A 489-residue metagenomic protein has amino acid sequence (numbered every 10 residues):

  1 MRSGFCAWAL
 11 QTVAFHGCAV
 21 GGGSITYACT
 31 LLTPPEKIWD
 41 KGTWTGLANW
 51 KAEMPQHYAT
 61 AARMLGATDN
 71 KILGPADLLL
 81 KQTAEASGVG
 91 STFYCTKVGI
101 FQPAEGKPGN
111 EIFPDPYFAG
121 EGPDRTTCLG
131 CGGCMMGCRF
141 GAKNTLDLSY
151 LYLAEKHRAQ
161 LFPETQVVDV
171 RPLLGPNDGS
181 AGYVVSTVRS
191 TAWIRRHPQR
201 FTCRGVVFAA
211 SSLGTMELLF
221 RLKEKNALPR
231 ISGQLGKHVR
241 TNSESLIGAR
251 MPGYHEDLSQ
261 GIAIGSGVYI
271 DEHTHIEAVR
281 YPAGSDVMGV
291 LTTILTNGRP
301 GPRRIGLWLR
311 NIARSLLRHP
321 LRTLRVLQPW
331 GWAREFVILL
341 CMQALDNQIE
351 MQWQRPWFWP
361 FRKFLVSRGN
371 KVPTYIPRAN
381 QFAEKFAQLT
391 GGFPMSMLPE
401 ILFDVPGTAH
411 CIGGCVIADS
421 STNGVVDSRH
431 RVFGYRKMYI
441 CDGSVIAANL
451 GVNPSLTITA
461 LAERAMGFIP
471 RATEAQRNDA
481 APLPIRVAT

Functional and structural regions predicted by a protein language model:
M1, F140-K143, L148, E155-K156 (+6 more regions): Glycine-rich loop(s) and the adjacent beta-strand/alpha-helix scaffold that form part
M1-L73: Redox-cofactor-proximal catalytic regions of oxidoreductases
R2-H16, H197-C203, P399-E400, I440: Short, hydrophobic/aliphatic alpha-helical segments
R2-Q11, Y27, L47, R196 (+5 more regions): FAD cofactor-binding and catalytic pocket of flavoenzymes
A19, A28, G443-S455: Glycine-rich phosphate/pyrophosphate-binding beta-alpha loops
N49-E164, D404-G407: Conserved redox-cofactor binding core of oxidoreductases
L73-D124, C128, T274-D346, R368-K371 (+2 more regions): Patatin-like phospholipase A catalytic core
C131-C134, V168-R171, V337-L340, R362-A448: A glycine-rich dinucleotide-binding beta-alpha-beta segment and adjacent secondary-structure elements that constitute
